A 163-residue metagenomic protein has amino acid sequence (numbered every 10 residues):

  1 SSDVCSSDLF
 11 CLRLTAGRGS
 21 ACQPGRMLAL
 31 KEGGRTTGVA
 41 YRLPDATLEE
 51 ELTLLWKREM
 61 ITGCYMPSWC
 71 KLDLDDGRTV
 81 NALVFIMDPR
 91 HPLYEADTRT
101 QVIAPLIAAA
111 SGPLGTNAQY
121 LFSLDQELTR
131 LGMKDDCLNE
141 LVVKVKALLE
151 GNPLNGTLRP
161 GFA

Functional and structural regions predicted by a protein language model:
D3-S6: Short, small-residue-biased leader/transition segments that mark boundaries at the very start of proteins
L9-F10, R26-L30, A40-Y41, C70 (+2 more regions): Generic structural hydrophobic/aromatic packing signal, biased to beta-strands
C11-A46: A structural-propensity feature for long, helix-poor, extended segments
G25, T36-G38, L52, P67 (+1 more regions): Short, surface-exposed beta-edge/turn micro-motifs
E49, W56-T116: Conserved, surface-exposed functional patches that form binding/active-site neighborhoods
T53-W56, Q126: A broadly conserved amphipathic alpha-helix scaffold signal in soluble, globular proteins
A104-A163: Hydrophobic alpha-helical interaction segments
